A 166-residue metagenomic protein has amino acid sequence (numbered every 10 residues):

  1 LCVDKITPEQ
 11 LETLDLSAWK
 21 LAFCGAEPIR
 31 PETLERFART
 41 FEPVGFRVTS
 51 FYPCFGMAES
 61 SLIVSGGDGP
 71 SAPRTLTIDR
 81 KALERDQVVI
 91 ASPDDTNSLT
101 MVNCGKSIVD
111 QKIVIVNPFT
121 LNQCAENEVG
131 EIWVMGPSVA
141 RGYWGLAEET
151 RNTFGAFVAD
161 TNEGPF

Functional and structural regions predicted by a protein language model:
L1, E59-I63, G69, T77 (+1 more regions): Conserved long hydrophobic alpha-helices within structured protein cores
V3-I6, G136: Mobile cap/lid helix-loop segments that gate and shape the active-site cleft of serine hydrolases
K5-S98, K112-V114, P118-E128: Gly/Ser/Thr-rich phosphate-binding loop
M101-V114, P118-N127, E131-F166: Conserved ATP-binding/catalytic segment of the ANL
